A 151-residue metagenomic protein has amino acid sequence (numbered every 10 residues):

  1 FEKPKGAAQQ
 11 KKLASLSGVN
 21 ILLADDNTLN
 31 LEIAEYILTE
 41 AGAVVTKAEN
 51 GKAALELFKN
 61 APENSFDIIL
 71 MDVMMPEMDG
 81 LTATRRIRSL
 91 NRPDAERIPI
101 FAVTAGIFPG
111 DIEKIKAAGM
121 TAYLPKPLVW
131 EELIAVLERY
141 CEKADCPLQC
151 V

Functional and structural regions predicted by a protein language model:
F1-V151: C-terminal compact regulatory domains
